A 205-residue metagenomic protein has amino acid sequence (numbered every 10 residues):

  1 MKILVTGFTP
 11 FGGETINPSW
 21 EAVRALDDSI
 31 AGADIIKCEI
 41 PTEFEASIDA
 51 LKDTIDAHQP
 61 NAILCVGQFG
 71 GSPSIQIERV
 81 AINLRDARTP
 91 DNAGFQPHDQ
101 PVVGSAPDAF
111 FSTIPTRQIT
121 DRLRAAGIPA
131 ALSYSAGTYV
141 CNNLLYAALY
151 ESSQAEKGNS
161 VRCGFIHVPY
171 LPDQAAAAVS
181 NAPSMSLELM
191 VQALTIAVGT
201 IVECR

Functional and structural regions predicted by a protein language model:
M1-A136, L149-Q154, S160, S180-R205: N-terminal catalytic or cofactor-binding beta/alpha core of small enzyme domains
G13, C141, L171-A177: Short active-site-adjacent structural elements
R124, A148, V161-C163, V168-A175: C-terminal folded domains that constitute the principal catalytic or ligand-binding module of multi-domain proteins
